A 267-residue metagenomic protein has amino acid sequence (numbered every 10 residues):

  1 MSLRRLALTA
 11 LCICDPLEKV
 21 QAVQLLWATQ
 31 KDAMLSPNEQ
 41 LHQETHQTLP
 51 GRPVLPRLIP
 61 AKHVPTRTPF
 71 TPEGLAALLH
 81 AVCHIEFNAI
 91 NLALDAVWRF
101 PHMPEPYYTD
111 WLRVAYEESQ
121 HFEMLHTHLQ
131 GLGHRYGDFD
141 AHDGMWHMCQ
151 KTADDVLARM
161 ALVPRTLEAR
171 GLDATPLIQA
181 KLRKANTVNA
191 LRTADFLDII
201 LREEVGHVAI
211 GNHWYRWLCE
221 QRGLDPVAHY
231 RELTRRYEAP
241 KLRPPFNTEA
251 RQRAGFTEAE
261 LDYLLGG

Functional and structural regions predicted by a protein language model:
M1-G267: Non-heme di-metal
